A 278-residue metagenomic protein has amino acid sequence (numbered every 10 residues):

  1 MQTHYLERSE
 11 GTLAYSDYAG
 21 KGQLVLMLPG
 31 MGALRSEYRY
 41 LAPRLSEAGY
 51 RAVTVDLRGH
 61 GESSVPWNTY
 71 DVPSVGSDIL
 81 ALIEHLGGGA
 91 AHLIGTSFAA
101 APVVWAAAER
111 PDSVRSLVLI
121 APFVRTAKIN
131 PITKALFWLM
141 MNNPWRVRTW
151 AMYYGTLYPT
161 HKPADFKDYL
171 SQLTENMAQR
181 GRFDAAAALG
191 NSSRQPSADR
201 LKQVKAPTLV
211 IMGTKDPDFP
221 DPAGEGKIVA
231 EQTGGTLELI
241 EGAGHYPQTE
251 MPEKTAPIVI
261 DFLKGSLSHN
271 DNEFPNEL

Functional and structural regions predicted by a protein language model:
M1-V25, E47-Y50, K264-L278: Alpha/beta-hydrolase fold catalytic core
D17-E62: Conserved HGGG/HGGXW glycine-rich cap/lid loop of the alpha/beta-hydrolase fold
R39, E47, T54-I94, F98: Active-site loop/oxyanion-hole signature of alpha/beta-hydrolase fold enzymes
L57, P122, G242: Active-site loop/turn elements of alpha/beta-hydrolase fold enzymes, especially the short glycine-/histidine-rich
V104-A108, R115-P144: Flexible "cap/lid" loop of the alpha/beta hydrolase fold
K128-N130, R146-Q203: Conserved alpha/beta-hydrolase catalytic His-Asp/Glu region
L209-A243: Conserved loop-alpha-helix segment in the C-terminal half of the alpha/beta-hydrolase fold that carries the catalytic
T233-L278: Catalytic active-site module of serine/aspartate enzymes centered on a nucleophile-bearing elbow/loop
